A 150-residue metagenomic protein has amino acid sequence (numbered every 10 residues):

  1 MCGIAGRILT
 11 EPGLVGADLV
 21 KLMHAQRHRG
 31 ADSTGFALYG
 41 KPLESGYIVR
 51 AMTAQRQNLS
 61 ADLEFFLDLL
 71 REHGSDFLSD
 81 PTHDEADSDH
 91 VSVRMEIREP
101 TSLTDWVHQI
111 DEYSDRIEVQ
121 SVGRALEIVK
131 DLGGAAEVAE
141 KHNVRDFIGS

Functional and structural regions predicted by a protein language model:
M1-S150: N-terminal segments that mediate ammonia production and transfer in glutamine-dependent amidotransferase systems
